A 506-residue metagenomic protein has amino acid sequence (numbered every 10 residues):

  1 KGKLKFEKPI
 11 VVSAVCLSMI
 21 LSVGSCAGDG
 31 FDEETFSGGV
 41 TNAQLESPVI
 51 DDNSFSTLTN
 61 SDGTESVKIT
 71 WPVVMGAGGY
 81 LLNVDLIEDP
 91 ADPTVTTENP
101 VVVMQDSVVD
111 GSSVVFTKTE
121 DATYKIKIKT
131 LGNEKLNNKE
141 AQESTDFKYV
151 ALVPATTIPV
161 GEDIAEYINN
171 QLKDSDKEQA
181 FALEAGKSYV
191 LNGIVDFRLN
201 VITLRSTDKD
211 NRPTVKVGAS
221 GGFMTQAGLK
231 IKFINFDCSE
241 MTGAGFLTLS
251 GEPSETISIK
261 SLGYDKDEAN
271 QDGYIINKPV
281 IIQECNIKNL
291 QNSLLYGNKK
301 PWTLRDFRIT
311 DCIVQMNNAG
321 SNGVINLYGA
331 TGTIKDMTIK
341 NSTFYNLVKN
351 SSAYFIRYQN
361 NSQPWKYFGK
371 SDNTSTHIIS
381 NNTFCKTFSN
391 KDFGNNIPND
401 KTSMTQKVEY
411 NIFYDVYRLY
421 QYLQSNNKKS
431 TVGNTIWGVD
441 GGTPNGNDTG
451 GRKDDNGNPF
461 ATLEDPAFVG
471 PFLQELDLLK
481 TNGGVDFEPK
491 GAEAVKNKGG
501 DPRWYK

Functional and structural regions predicted by a protein language model:
K1-L58, S144: Bacterial Sec-dependent N-terminal signal peptides
T64-G76: Conserved aromatic anchor
V115-N137: Beta-strand-rich modules
K135-L136, N192-G193, V217-S220, S239-T248 (+8 more regions): Short glycine/acidic-rich loop motifs that flank beta-strands on beta-rich extracellular proteins
G161-N170, S175-I202, K209-G218: N-terminal extracellular ligand-recognition/capping segment immediately after the signal peptide
V190-T203, T214-I275, K300: Extracellular beta-strand-rich solenoid/capping regions of secreted or surface-exposed proteins that bind or remodel
A227-C238, S258-K266, Y274-N289, T303-G320 (+5 more regions): Right-handed parallel beta-helix
D455-K506: C-terminal accessory segments
